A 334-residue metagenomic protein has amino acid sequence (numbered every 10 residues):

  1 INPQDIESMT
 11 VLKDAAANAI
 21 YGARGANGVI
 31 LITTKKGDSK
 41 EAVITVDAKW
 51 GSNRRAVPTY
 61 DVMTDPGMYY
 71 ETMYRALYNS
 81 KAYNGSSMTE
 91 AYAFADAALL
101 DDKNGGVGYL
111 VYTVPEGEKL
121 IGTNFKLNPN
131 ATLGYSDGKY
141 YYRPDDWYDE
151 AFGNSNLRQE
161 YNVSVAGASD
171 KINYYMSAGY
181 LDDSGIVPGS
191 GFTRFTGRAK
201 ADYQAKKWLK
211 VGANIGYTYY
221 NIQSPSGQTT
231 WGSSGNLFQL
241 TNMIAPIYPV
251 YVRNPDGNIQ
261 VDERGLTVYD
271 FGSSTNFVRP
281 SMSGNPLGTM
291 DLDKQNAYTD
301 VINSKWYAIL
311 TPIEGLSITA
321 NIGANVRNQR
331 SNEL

Functional and structural regions predicted by a protein language model:
I1-K13: Short acidic/polar hinge/loop motifs at secondary-structure boundaries that mediate gating or recognition
N2-Q4, Y21-A26, S190-T193, G227-T229: Short, glycine-/polar-rich solvent-exposed loops and beta-turns at beta-strand/coil boundaries
G25-A48, V163: N-terminal periplasmic accessory domains that precede and gate Gram-negative outer-membrane beta-barrel machines
T34, V46, V163-G167, G197-Y203 (+1 more regions): Residues on the lipid-exposed face of transmembrane beta-strands in outer-membrane beta-barrel proteins
G37-S39, R158, S169-D170, Q204-K206 (+1 more regions): Outer-membrane beta-barrel channels and translocator barrels
S39-P144, S155, G185-S190, T196 (+2 more regions): Surface-exposed loop/interface segments of Gram-negative outer-membrane beta-barrel transport/assembly proteins
F152-S155, V165-S169: Outer-membrane beta-barrel initiation region
